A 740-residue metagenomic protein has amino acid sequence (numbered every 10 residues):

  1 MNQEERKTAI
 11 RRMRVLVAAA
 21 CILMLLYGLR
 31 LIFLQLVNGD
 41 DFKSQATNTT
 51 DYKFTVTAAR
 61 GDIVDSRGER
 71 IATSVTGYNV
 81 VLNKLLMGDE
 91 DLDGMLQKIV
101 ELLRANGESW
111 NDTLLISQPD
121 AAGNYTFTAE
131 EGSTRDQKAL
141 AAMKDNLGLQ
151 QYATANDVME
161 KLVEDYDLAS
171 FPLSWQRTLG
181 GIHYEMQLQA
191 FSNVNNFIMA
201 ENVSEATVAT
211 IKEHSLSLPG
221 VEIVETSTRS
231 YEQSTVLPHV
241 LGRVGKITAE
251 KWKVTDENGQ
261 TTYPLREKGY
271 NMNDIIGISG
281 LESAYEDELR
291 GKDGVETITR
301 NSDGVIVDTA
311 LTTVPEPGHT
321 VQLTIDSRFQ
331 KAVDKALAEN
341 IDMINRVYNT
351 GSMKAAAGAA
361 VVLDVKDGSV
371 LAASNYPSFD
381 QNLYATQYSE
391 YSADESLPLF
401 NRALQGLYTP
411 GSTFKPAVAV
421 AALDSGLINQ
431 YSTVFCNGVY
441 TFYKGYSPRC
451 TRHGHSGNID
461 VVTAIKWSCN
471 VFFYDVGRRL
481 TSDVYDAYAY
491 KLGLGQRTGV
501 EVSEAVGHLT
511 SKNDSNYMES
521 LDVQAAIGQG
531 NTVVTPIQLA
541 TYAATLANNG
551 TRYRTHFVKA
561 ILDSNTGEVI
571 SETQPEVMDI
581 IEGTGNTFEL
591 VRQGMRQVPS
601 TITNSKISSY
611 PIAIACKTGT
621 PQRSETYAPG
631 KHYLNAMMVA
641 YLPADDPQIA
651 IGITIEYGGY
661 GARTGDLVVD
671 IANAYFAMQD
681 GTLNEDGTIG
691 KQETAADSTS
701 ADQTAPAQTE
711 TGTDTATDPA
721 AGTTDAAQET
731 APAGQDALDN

Functional and structural regions predicted by a protein language model:
M1-V314, T350-A359, E710, D714: Membrane-proximal periplasmic segments of bacterial cell-envelope enzymes, especially penicillin-binding proteins
A72-T73, Y78, T299-E316, I325 (+5 more regions): Beta-lactam-recognizing serine transpeptidase/beta-lactamase-like catalytic domain environment
M87, D91, I325, G583 (+2 more regions): Short alpha-helix boundary/capping segments
D93-E101, A209, E213, P238-G242 (+18 more regions): Solvent-exposed, polar/charged alpha-helical surfaces in well-ordered, non-transmembrane soluble domains, broadly
E286, R290-D293, N301-G304, D334-D342 (+3 more regions): Amphipathic, well-packed alpha-helical segments that form the structural scaffold of globular domains
A336-Y348, G426, P599: Structural motif corresponding to the C-terminal cap of alpha-helices
G681-N740: Intrinsically disordered, low-complexity repeat and linker tracts
